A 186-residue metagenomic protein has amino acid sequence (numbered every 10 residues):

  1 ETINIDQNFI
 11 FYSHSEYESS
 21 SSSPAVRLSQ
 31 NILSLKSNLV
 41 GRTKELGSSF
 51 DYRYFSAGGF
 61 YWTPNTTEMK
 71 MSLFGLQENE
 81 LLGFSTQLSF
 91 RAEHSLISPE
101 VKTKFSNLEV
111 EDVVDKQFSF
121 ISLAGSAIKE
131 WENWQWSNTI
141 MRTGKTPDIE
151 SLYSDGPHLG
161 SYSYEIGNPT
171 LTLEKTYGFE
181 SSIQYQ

Functional and structural regions predicted by a protein language model:
E1-Q186: Outer-membrane beta-barrel proteins, especially TonB-dependent receptors
